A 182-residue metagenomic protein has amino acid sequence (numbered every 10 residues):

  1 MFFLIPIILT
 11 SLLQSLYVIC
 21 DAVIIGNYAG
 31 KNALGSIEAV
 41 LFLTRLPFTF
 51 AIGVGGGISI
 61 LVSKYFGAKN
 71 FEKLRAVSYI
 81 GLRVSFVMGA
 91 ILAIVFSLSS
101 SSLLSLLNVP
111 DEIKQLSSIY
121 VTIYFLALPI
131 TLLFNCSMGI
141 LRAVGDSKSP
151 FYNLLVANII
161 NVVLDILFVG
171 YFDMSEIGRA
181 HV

Functional and structural regions predicted by a protein language model:
M1-L16, C20, L43-F50, L126 (+1 more regions): Residue-level signal for short hydrophobic patches within transmembrane helices of multi-pass membrane transporters
M1-P6, V62-A127, V163, V169-V182: Short alpha-helical transmembrane segments in multi-pass integral membrane proteins
L4, L16-I19, Y28-K31, Y65-A68 (+2 more regions): Helix-loop interface residues and adjacent transmembrane-helix termini in multi-pass membrane transporters, primarily
L4, S11, E38-L41, S85 (+4 more regions): Residue-level recognition of transmembrane alpha-helices in multi-pass small-molecule transporters/permeases
I19-V23, I94, S102, C136-I140 (+1 more regions): Alpha-helical transmembrane segments of multipass membrane proteins
I25-R45, D111-L116, E176-R179: Interfacial/gating helices of multi-pass transporter permease domains
L34-I94, T131-P150: Small-residue-rich hydrophobic transmembrane alpha-helices
L141-R179: Internal metal/ion-chelating core segments
